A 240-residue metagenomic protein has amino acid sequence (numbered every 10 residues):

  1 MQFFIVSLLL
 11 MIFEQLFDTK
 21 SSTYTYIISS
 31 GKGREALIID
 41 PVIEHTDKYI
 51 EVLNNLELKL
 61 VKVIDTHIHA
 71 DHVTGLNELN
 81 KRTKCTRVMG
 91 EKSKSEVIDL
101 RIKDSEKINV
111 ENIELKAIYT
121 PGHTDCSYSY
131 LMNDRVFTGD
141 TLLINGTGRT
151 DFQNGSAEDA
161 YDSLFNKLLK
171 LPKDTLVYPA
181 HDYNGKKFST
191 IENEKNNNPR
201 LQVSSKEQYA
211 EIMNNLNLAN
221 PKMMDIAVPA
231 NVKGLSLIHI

Functional and structural regions predicted by a protein language model:
M1-L10: Short, Lys/Arg-enriched N-terminal segments with co-localized hydrophobic residues within the first ~10-30 amino acids
L10-K59, S129-G139, N145: Conserved beta-strand hairpin/beta-sheet module of binuclear metal-dependent hydrolase folds, prominently
S22, G33-E35, I43-Y119, N196-R200: Active-site HxH/HxHxD metal-binding segment of metal-dependent hydrolases
I27, K107-M132, K170: Core dinuclear metal-dependent hydrolase active-site scaffold
P41, I68, K92-S93, H123-T124 (+4 more regions): Active-site metal-binding loops of divalent metal-dependent hydrolases
V61-H67, T120, T138-G139, A180 (+1 more regions): Ser/Thr-glycine-rich phosphate-binding loops at phosphate-binding pockets of nucleotides, nucleotide cofactors
V88-G90, S95, K107-N109, L142 (+1 more regions): Gly/lys/ser-thr-rich phosphate-binding loops in alpha/beta enzymes that coordinate phosphoanhydride or phosphate groups
D162-L176, A180-I238: Accessory terminal helices/loops
